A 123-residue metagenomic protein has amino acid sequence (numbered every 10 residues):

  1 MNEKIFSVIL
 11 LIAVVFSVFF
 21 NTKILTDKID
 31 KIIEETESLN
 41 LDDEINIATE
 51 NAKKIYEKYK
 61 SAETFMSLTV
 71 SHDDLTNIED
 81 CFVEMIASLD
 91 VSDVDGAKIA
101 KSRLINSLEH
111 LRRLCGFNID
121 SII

Functional and structural regions predicted by a protein language model:
K4-F20: Hydrophobic membrane-insertion alpha-helices, especially the h-region of bacterial N-terminal signal peptides
F16-I24, E44, F65-D73: A ubiquitous short alpha-helical element
L25-N40: Alpha-helical transmembrane signal-anchor/signal-peptide segments
T36-A48, L89-D93: Short helix-adjacent coil turns
I47-A48, A52-I55, A97, L104: Solenoid-repeat scaffolds in large eukaryotic assemblies
T49-S92: Extracytoplasmic/periplasmic/luminal assembly and interaction segments in envelope/secretory/respiratory proteins
T76-I123: Structured, soluble extracytoplasmic/luminal domains of envelope-associated proteins
